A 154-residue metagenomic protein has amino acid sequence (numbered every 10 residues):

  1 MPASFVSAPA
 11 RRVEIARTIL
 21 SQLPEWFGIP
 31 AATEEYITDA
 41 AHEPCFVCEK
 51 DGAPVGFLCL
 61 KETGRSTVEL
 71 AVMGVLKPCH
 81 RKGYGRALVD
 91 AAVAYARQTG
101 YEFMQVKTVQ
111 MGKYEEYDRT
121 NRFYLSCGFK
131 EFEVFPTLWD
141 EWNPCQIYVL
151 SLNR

Functional and structural regions predicted by a protein language model:
M1-A31: Short amphipathic alpha-helix that is part of the acyltransferase structural core
E43, N143-Y148: Short hydrophobic/aromatic beta-strand or adjacent loop that forms the aromatic wall/cage of a ligand/substrate-binding
V47, A53-K61, T67-G74: Conserved beta-strand in the GNAT
M73-R81, Q110-G112: A short, internal acetyl-CoA/4′-phosphopantetheine-binding micro-motif in the GNAT/acyltransferase core
C79, G83-A91: Conserved acetyl-CoA pyrophosphate-binding loop and the N-cap/start of the following alpha-helix in GNAT-like
A96-E116: Conserved GNAT acetyl-CoA-binding A-motif
E115-T120, V134-P144: Short glycine/proline-centered loop/turn elements that form peptide/ligand docking sites
Y124, F129: Conserved active-site tyrosine of GNAT-family acetyltransferases
